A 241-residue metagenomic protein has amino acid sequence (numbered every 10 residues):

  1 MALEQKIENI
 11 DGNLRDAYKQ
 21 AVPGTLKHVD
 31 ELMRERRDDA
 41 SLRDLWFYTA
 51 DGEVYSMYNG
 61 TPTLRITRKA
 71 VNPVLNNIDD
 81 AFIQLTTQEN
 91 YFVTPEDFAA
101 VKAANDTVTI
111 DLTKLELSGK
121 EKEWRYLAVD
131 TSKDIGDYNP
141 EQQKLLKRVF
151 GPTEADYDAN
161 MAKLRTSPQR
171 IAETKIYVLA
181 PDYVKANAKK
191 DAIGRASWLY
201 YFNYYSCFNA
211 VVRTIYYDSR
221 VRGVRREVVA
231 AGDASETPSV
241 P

Functional and structural regions predicted by a protein language model:
M1-V22, H28-P241: A binding-site-centric feature that preferentially detects glycan-recognition modules on secreted/surface proteins
